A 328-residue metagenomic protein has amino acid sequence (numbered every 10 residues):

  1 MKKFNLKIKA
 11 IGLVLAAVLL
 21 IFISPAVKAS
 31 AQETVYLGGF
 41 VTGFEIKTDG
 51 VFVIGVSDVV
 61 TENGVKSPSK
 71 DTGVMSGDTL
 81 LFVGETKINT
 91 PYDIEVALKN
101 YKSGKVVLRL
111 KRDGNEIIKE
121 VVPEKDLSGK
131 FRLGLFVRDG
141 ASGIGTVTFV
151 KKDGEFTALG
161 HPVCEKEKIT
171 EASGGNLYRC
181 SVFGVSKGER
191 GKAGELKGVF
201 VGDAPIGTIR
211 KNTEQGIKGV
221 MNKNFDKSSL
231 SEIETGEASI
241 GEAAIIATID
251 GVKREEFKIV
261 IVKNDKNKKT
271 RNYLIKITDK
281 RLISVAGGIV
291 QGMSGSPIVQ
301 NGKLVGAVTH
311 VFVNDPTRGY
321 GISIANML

Functional and structural regions predicted by a protein language model:
M1-Y36, F40-T42, V147, L304 (+3 more regions): Gram-positive cell-envelope targeting signals
V27, Q32, F40-T42, M75 (+1 more regions): PDZ-domain C-terminal substructure recognizer with occasional recognition of PDZ-binding tails
F40-M75: PDZ/PDZ-like groove recognition
D49, S76-G77, S239, S294 (+1 more regions): Short, flexible surface segments
S67, V290-M293: Short, small/polar residue-rich loop motifs at catalytic or cofactor-binding pockets
S69-P91, I298-N301, V305-G306: Conserved PDZ fold ligand-binding element
F82-G114, D315-T317, I322-N326: PDZ domains, with a preference for the canonical peptide-binding region formed by the helix
E124-G287, Q291, Q300-N301, T309 (+1 more regions): Serine endopeptidase catalytic core focused on the charge-relay Asp
